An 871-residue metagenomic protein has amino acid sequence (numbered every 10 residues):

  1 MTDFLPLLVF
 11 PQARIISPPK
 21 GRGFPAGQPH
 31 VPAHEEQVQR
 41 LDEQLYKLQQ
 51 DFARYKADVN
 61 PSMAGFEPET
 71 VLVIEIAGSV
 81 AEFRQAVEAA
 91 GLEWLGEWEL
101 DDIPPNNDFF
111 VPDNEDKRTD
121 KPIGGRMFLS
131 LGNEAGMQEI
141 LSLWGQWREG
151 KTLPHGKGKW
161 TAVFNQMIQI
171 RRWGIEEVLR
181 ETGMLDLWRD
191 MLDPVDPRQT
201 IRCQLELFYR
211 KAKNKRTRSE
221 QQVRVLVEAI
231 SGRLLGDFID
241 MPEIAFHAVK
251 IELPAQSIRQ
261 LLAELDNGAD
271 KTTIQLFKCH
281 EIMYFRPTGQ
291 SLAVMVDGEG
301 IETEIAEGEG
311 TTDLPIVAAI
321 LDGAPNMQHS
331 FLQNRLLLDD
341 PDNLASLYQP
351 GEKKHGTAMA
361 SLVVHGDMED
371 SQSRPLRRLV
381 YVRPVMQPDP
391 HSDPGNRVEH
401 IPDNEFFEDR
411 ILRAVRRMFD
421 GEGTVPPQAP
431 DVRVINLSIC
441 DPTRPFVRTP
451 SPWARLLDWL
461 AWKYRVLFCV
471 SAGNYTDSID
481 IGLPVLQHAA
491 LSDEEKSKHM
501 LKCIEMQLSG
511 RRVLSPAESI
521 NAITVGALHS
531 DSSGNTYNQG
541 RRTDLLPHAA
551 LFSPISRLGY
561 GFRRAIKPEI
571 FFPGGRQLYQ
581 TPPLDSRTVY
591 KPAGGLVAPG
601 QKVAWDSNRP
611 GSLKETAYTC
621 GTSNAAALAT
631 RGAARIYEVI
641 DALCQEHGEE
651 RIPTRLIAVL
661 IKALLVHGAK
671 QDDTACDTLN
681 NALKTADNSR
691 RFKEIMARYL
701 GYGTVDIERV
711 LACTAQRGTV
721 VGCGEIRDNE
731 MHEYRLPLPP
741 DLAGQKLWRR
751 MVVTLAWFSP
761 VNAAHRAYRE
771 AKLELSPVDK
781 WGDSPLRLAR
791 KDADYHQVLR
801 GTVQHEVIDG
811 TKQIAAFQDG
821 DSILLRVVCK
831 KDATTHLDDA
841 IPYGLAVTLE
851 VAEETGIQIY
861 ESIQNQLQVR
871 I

Functional and structural regions predicted by a protein language model:
T2-Y55, P61, P68-V73, A90-I201 (+1 more regions): Autoinhibitory propeptides
F4-I16, K20-R22, R769-G782, A815-I871: C-terminal edge strands of extracellular/lumenal beta-sandwich accessory domains
E69-F109, R202-F208, N214-S231, R749-T802: Extended low-complexity, serine/threonine- and proline-enriched intrinsically disordered segments
R218, D389-S519, S532, L613-C620 (+2 more regions): Substrate-binding/access-modulating region of protease and related hydrolase catalytic domains
I305-D340, S346-D409, A429-R433, P445-F446 (+7 more regions): Subtilisin-like serine protease catalytic core
A318-D342, L528-T543, F552, S556-A626 (+1 more regions): Catalytic-core environment of secreted peptidases
G473, L683-E774: Secreted peptidase-domain scaffold signal
A625-D641: Short, small-residue alpha-helix embedded
